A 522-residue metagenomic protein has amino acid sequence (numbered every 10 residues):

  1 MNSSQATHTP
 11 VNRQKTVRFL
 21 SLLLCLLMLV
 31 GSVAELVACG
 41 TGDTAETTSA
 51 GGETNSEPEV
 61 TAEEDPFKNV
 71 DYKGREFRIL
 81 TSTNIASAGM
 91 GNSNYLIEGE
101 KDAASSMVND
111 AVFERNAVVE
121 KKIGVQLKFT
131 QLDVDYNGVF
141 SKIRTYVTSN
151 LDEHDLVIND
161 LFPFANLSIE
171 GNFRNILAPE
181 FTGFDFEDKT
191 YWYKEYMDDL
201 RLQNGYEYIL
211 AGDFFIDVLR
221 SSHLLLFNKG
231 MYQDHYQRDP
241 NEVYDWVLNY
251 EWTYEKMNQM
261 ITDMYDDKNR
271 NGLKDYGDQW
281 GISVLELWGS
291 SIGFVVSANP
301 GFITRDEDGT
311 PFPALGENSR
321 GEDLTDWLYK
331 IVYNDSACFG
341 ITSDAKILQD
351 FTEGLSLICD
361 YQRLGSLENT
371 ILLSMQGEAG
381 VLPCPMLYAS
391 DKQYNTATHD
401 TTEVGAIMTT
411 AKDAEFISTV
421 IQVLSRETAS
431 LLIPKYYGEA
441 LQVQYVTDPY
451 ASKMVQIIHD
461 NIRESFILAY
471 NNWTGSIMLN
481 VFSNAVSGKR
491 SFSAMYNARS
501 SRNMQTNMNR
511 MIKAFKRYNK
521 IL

Functional and structural regions predicted by a protein language model:
N2-E170, A494-L522: Conserved N-terminal structural module of periplasmic/extracytoplasmic solute-binding proteins
A62, K68-R75, A88, D133-N137 (+1 more regions): Hinge/lid segment of periplasmic solute-binding proteins
S168-G171, K194-Y244, S283-D308, D400-M408: Periplasmic solute-binding protein
G183-T190, V247, D275, G301-G321 (+1 more regions): Short, solvent-exposed loop/beta-turn-alpha elements that line the ligand-binding surface or hinge of extracytoplasmic
F227, M260, L328-Y329, T352-L357 (+2 more regions): Bilobed periplasmic-binding protein/Venus flytrap-like ligand-binding cleft at the lobe interface of extracytoplasmic
E242, D267-D278, K392: Acidic, glycine-anchored loop motifs typical of Ca2+
N258-D263, F294-T342: Glycine-centered hinge/linker elements that transmit conformational signals in sensory and ligand-binding systems
T409-S418, Q422, R426-L522: Conserved C-terminal helix/tail region of periplasmic/extracytoplasmic solute-binding proteins
